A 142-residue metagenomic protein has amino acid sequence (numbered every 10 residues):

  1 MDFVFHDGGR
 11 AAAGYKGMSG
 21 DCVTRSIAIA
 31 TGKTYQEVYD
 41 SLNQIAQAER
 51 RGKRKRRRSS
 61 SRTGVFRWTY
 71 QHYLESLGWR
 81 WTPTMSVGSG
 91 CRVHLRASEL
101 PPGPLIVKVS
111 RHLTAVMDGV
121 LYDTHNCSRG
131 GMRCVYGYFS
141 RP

Functional and structural regions predicted by a protein language model:
M1-R56, H72-G78: Active-site nucleophile-adjacent alpha helix/oxyanion-hole segment immediately C-terminal to the catalytic cysteine
D2-V4, V65, G137-Y138: Intrinsic disorder/low-structure terminal segments
A12-A13, R92-H94, C134, R141: Intrinsically disordered, low-complexity, compositionally biased regions/tails
I27, T114-A115: Long, contiguous hydrophobic alpha-helical segments, chiefly transmembrane helices and signal peptides
T34, T69, L121, V135-Y138: Intrinsically disordered, low-complexity N-terminal regions enriched in serine/proline/glycine with scattered basic
E49-R111, M117-G119, T124-N126: Conserved active-site-adjacent core of cysteine acyl-enzyme catalytic domains
D123-P142: Noncatalytic regulatory segments and standalone regulatory/sensor domains
